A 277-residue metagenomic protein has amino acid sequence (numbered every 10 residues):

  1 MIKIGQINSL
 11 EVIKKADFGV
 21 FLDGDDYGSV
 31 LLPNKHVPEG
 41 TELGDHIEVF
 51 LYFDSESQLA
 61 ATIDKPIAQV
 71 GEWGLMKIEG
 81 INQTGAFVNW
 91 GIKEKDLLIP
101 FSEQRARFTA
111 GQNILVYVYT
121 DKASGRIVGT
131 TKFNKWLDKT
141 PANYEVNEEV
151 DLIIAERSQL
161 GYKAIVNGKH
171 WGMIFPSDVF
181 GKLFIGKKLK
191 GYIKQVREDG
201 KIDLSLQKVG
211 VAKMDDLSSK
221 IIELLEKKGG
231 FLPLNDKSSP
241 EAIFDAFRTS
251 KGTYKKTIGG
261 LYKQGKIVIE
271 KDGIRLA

Functional and structural regions predicted by a protein language model:
M1-A277: Single-stranded RNA-binding regions, centering on S1/OB-family and related RNA-binding modules
